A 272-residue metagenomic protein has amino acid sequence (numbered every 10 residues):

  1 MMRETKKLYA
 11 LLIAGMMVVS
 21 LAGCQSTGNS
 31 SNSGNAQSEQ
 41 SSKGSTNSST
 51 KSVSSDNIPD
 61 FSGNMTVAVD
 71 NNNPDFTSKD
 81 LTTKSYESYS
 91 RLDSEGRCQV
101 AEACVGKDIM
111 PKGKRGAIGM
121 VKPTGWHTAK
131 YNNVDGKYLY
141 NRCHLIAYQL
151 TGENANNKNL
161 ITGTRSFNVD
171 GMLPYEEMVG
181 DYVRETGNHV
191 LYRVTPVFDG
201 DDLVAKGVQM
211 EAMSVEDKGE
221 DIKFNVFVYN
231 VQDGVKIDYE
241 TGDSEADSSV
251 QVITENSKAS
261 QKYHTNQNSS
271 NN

Functional and structural regions predicted by a protein language model:
M2-L12: Bacterial N-terminal signal peptides that target proteins for export
I13-V18: Hydrophobic helical h-region of N-terminal Sec-dependent signal peptides in bacterial secretory/periplasmic proteins
V19-G23: C-terminal motif of bacterial Sec signal peptides marking the signal peptidase cleavage site
T27-S78: N-terminal, intrinsically disordered, polar/charged segments of Gram-positive cell-envelope systems that serve as
F76-N272: Domain-level detector of nuclease and nuclease-like folds in predominantly extracellular/periplasmic contexts
